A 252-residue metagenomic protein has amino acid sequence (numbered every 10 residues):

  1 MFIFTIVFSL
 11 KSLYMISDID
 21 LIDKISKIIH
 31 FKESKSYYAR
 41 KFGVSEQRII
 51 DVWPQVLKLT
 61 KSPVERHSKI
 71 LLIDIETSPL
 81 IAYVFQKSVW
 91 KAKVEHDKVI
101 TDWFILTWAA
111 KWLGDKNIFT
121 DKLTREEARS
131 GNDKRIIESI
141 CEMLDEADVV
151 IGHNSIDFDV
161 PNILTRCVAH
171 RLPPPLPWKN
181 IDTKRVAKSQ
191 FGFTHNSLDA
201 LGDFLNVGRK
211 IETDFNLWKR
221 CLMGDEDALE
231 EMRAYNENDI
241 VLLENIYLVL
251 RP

Functional and structural regions predicted by a protein language model:
M1-Y14: N-terminal amphipathic/basic-hydrophobic helices that include classical n-h-c signal peptides and signal-anchor
S12, E33-S36: N-terminal cationic leader/targeting segments used for protein routing and processing
M15, Y37, E46-I75, A82: N-terminal accessory regions of nucleic-acid-interacting proteins
I16-K32: Short, amphipathic alpha-helical "recognition" segments used to contact nucleic acids or chromatin
D18-I22, K134, E226: Amphipathic alpha-helical repeat elements characteristic of tetratricopeptide repeat
K32, E146-A147: Structured helix-beta-strand junction loops
F42, D51-W53, L57-L59, S68 (+2 more regions): Metal-dependent phosphoesterase core characteristic of DEDDh/y 3'-5' exonuclease domains
K61-L144: Conserved RNase H-like, two-metal-ion catalytic cores of nucleic-acid enzymes
